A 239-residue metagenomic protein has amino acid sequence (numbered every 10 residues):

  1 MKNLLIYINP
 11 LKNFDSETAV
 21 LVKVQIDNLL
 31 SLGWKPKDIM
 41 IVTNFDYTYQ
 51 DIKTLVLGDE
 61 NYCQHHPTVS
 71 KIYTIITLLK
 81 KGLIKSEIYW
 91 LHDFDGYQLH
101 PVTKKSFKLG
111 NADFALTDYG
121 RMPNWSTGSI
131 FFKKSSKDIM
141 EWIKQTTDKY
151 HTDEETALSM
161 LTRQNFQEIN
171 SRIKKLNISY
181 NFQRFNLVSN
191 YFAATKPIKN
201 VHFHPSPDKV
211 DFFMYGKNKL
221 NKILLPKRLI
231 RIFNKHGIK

Functional and structural regions predicted by a protein language model:
M1-P67, T77-K85, K134, K219-K239: N-terminal anchoring/stem segment of glycosyltransferases
V20-K23, V69-Y73, T152-M160: A structural signal for well-ordered alpha-helical segments within the folded catalytic domains of diverse enzymes
I41-T48, Q98-T103, S206: Short, polar loop motifs at secondary-structure junctions
T54, P67-N124: GT-A fold catalytic core of metal-dependent nucleotide-sugar glycosyltransferases, centered on the diacidic
C63-V69, M122-S129, V210-F213: Short, charged, surface-exposed secondary-structure boundary motifs
T74, F114, S129-F131, K175 (+1 more regions): Conserved hydrophobic/aromatic beta-strand scaffold that supports enzyme active sites
Q98-R163: Conserved catalytic core of nucleotide-sugar-dependent glycosyltransferases
K137-I238: Catalytic core and acceptor-binding pocket of nucleotide-sugar-dependent glycosyltransferases
